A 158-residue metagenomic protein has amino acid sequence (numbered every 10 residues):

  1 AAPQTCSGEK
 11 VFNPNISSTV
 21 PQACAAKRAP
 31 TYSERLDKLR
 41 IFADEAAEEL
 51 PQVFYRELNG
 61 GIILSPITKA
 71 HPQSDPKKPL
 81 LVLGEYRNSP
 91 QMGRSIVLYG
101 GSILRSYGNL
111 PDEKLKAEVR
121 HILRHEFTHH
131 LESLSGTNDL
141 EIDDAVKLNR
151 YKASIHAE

Functional and structural regions predicted by a protein language model:
A2-Q4: Low-complexity/repetitive intrinsically disordered segments
P30-I41: Phosphate/ribose-recognition catalytic cores of enzymes acting on nucleotide-derived substrates
F42-G101: Auxiliary, metal-adjacent structural segments of Zn-dependent hydrolase domains
E49, V53, I122, E126-H130: Short alpha-helical functional segments enriched in proximate histidine and acidic residues
L80-R120, H130-A153: Active-site scaffold of zinc-dependent metalloenzymes
I155-E158: Primarily interfacial, aromatic-capped hydrophobic alpha-helices that serve as membrane anchors
